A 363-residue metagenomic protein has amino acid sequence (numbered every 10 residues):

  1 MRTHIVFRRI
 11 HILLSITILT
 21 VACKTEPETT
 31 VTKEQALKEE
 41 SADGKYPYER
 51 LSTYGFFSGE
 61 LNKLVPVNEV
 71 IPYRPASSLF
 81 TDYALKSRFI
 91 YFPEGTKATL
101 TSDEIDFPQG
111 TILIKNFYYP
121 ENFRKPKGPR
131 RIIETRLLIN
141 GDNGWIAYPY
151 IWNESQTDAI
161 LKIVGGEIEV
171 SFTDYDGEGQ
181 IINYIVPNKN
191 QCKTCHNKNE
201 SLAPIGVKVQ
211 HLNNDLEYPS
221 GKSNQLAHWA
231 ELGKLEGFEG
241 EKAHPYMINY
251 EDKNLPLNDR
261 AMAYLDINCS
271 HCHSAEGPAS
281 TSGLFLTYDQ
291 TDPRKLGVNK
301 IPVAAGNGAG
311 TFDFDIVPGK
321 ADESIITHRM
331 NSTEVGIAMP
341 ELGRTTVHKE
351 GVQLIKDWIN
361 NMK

Functional and structural regions predicted by a protein language model:
R2-I12: Bacterial N-terminal signal peptides that target proteins for export
I10-I12, D43, N254-P256: Generic hydrophobic alpha-helical membrane-segment signal
L14-T17: Alpha-helical transmembrane segments
L19-A22: C-terminal motif of bacterial Sec signal peptides marking the signal peptidase cleavage site
K24-E34, F123-K363: Sequence context surrounding c-type heme c attachment/ligation sites in exported
V31-T101, F107, Y118-E121, I132-L138 (+1 more regions): Conserved small-residue
